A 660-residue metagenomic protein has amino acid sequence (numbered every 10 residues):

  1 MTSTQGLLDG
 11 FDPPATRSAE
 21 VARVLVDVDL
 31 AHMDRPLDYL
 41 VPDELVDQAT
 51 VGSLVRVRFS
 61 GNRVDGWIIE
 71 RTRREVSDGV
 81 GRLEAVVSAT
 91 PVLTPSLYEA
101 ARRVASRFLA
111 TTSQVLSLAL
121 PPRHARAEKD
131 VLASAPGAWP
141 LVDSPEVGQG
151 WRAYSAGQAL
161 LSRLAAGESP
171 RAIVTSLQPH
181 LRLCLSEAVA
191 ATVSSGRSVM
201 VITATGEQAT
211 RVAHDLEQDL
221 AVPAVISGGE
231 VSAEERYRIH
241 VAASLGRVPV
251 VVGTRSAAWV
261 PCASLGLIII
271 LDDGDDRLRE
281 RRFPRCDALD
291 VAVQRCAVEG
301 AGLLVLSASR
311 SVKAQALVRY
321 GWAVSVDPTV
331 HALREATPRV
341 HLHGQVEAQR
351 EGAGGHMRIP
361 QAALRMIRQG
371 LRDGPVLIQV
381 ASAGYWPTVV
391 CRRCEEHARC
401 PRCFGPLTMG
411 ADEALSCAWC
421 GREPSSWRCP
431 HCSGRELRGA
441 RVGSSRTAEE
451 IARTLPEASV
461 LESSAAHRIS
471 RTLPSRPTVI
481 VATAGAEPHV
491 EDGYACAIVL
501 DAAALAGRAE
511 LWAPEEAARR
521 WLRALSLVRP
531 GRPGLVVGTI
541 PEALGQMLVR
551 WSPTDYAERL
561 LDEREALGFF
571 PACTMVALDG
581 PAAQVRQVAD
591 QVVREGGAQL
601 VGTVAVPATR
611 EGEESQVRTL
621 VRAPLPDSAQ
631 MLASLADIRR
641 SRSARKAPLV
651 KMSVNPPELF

Functional and structural regions predicted by a protein language model:
M1-H341, Q345-G352, Q369-L371, C394 (+5 more regions): Accessory, non-ATPase domains that flank or precede helicase/AAA+ motor cores in DNA-metabolism machines
L8, P14, V51-R56, R310 (+5 more regions): C-terminal helicase module of SF1/SF2 nucleic-acid helicases/translocases
P14, T90-T94, Y154, Q178-R182 (+9 more regions): Conserved phosphate/pyrophosphate-binding and hydrolysis machinery centered on Walker-type P-loop NTPases, extending
L220-V231, P401-R402, G410, P456-A466 (+1 more regions): Conserved RecA-like helicase motor-core motifs
E234, D276-L278, W386, A506-G507 (+1 more regions): Short, solvent-exposed loop/turn segments at secondary-structure junctions
S256-A258, G274-D275, S382-Y385, G485-E487 (+2 more regions): Short glycine-rich anion-binding loops that position phosphate/pyrophosphate groups of nucleotides and phosphorylated
R358-Q361, M366-T454: Cys/His-rich short segments
